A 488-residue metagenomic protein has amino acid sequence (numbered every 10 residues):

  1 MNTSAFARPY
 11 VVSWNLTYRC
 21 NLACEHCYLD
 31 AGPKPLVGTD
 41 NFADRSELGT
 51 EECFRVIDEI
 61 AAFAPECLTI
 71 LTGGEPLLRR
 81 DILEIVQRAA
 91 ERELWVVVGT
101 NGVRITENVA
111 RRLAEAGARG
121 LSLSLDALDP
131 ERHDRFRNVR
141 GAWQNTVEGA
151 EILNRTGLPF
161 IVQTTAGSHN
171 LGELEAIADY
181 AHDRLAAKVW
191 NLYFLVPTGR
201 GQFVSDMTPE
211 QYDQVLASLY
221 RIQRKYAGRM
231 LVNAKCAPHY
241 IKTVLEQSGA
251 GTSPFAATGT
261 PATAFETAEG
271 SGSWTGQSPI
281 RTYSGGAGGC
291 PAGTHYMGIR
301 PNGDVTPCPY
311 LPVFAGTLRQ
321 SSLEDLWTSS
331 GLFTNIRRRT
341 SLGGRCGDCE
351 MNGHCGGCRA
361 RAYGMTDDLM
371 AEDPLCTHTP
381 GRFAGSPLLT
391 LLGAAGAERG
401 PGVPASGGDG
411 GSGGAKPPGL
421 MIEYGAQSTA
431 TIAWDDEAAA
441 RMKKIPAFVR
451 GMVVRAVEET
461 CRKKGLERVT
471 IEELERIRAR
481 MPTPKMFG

Functional and structural regions predicted by a protein language model:
M1-A116, G120: Conserved alpha-helical substructure of the radical SAM core
T39-A43, W95, E115-A116, S124-D126 (+3 more regions): Radical SAM enzyme [4Fe-4S]-AdoMet core and its adjacent flexible, acidic and glycine-rich loops/tails across
R55-T72, L375-G411: Short Fe-S-cluster ligation motifs
V56, I85, A89, G149 (+4 more regions): Aromatic/hydrophobic pocket-lining residues that form π-stacking "cages" and hydrophobic walls in ligand
A237-T379, F383: Accessory C-terminal segments flanking Radical SAM cores
S412-G488: Non-catalytic accessory segments flanking P-loop/AAA+ NTPase cores
